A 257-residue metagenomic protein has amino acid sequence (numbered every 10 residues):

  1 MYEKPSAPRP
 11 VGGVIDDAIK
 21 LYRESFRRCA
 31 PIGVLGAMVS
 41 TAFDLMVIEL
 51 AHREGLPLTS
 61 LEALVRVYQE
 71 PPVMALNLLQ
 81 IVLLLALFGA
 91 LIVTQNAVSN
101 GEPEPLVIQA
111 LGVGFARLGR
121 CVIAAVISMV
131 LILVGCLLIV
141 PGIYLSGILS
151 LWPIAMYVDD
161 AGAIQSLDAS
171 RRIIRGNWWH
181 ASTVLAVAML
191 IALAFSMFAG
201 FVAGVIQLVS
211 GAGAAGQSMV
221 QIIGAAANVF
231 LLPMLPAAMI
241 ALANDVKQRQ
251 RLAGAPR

Functional and structural regions predicted by a protein language model:
M1-H52, G142-A212, G216, Q250-L252: Nonpolar helix-loop interface/hinge motif
M1-S6, R66-E102, M129-D168, A215-Q250: Selective recognition of hydrophobic, aromatic-rich stretches within alpha-helical transmembrane segments of polytopic
V14-D17, L21, M74, V113 (+7 more regions): Low-complexity, intrinsically disordered, cysteine-poor segments enriched in small/polar and charged residues
C29, E104-A125, A169: Interfacial transmembrane-helix boundary/kink motif in multi-pass membrane proteins
A30, V34, M38, L78 (+7 more regions): Residue-level signature of the transmembrane alpha-helical core of multi-pass small-molecule transporters
S40-I81, L106-F115, C136, G142 (+2 more regions): Membrane-helix interface segments in multi-pass membrane proteins
